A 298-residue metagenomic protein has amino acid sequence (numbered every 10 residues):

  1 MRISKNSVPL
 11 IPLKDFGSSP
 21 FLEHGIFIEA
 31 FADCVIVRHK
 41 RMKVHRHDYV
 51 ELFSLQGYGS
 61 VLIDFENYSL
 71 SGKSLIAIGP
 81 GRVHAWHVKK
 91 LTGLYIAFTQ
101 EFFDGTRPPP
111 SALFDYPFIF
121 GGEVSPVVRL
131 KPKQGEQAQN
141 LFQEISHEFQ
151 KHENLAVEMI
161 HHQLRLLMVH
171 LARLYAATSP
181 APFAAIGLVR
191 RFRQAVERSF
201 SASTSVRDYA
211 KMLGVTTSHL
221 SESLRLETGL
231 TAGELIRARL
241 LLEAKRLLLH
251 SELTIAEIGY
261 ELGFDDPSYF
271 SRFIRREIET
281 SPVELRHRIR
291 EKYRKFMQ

Functional and structural regions predicted by a protein language model:
M1-S60, E66-Y68: Generic protein-terminus/edge-of-domain signal
R2-N6, I11-L22, H87-H147: A hydrophobic/aromatic-rich effector-binding and dimerization subdomain of bacterial HTH-type transcriptional regulators
V61-L62, I78, V83-K89, L94: Short beta-strand His + acidic residue motifs that chelate non-heme Fe in jelly-roll/DSBH and cupin folds
F65-A77: Short acidic-glycine-tyrosine-enriched beta hairpin
K73, L220-S221, Y269-F270, I274: Short hydrophobic/aromatic patch on the recognition helix
K133-S179, G187, R191: An amphipathic alpha-helical interaction segment
P180-L213, S218, L235-L253, H287-R288: A short, Lys/Arg-enriched amphipathic alpha-helix from helix-turn-helix/homeodomain DNA-binding modules
L226-S268, T280, E284-Q298: Terminal helix-turn-helix DNA-binding modules in bacterial transcription factors
